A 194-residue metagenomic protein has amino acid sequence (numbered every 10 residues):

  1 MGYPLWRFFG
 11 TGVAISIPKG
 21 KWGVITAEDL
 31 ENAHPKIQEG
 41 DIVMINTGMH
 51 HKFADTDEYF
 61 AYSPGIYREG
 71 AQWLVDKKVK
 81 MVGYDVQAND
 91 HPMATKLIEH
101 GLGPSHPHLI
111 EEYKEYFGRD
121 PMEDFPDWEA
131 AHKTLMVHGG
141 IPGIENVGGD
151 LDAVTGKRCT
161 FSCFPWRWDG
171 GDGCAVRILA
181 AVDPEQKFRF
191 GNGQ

Functional and structural regions predicted by a protein language model:
M1-Q194: Active-/binding-site microenvironments in catalytic and ligand-binding cores
